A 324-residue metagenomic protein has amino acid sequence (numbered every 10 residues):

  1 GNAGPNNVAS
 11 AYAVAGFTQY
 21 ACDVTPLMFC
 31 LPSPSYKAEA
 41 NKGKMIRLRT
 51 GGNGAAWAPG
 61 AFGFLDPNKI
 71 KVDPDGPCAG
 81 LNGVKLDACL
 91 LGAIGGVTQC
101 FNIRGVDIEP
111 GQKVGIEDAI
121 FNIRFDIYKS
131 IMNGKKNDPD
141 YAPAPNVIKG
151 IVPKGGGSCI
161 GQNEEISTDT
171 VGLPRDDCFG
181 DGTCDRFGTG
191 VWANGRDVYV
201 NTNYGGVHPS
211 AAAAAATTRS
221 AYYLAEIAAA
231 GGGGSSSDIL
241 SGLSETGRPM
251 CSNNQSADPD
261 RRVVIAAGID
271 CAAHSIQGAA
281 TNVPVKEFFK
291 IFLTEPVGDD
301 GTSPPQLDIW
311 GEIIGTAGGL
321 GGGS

Functional and structural regions predicted by a protein language model:
G1-S324: N-linked glycosylation sequons
